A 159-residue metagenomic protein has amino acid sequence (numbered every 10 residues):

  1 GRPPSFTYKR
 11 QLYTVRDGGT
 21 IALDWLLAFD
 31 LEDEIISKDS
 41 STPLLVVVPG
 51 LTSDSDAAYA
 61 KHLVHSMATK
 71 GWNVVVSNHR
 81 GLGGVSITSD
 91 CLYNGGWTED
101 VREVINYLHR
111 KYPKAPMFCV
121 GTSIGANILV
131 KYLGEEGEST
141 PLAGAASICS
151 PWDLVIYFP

Functional and structural regions predicted by a protein language model:
G1-S40: N-terminal cap/lid segment of alpha/beta-hydrolase-fold proteins
S41-G50: Short beta-strand element of the alpha/beta-hydrolase
L51-A58, A68, G83: Short substrate-entry loop that stabilizes the transition state in hydrolases
A57, R80-P116: Catalytic nucleophile-loop/oxyanion-hole region of alpha/beta-hydrolase and closely related hydrolase-like folds
A58-V76: Short amphipathic alpha-helix adjacent to the substrate-entry channel of hydrolases
N73, N78-L82, P151: Short beta-to-alpha linker loops that shape the active-site pocket of alpha/beta-hydrolase fold enzymes
R110-P159: Alpha/beta-hydrolase-fold enzymes
